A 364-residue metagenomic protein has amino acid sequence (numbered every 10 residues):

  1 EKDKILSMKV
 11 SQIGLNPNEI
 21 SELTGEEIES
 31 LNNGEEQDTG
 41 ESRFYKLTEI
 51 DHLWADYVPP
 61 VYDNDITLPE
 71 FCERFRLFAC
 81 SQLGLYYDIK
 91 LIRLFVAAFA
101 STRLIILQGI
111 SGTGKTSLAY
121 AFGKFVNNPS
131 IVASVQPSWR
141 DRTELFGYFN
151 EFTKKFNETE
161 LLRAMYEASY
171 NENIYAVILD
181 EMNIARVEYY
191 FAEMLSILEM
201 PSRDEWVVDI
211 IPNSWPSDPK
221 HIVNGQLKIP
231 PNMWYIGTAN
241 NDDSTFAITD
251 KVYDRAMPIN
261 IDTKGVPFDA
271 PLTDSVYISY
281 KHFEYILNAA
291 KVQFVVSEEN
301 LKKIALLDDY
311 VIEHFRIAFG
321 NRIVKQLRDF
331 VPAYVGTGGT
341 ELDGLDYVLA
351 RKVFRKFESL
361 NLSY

Functional and structural regions predicted by a protein language model:
I5-K9, N16-E19, L23-I286: AAA+ P-loop NTPase catalytic core and its hallmark functional loops
K46-D56, D65, P69, P231 (+1 more regions): Alpha-helical lid/collar subdomain of P-loop NTPases
